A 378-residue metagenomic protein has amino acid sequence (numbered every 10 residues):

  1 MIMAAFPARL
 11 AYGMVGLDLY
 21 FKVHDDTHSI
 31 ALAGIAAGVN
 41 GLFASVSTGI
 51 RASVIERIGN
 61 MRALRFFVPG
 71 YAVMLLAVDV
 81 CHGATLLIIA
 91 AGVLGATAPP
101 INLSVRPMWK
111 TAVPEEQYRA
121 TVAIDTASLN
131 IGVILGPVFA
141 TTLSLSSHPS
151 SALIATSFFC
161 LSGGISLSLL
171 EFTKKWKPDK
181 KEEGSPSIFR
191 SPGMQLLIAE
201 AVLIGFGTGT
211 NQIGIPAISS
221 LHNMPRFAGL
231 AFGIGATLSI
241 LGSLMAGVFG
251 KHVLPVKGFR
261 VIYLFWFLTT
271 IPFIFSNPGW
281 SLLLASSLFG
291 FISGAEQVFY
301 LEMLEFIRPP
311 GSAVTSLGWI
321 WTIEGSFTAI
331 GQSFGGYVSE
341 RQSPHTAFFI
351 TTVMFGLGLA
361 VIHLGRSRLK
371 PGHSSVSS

Functional and structural regions predicted by a protein language model:
M1-L42, I188-G233: Helix-loop boundary and gating motifs at the non-cytosolic
S47-N60, S144, G242-P255, S339: Helix-to-loop junctions at the C-terminal end of transmembrane segments in multipass secondary transporters
R62-L76, I154-F158, K257-I271, F349: Structural signature of the two symmetry-related core transmembrane helices
D79-A91, I274-A285: Helix-loop junctions at membrane interfaces in 12-TM secondary transporters
G92-N130: Cytoplasmic helix-loop-helix junction between adjacent transmembrane helices in 12-TM secondary transporters
P100-V113, I215, A295-R308: Intracellular juxtamembrane helix-capping segments at the cytosolic ends of symmetry-related transmembrane helices
K257-Q297: C-terminal transmembrane helical hairpin of 12-TM major facilitator-type secondary transporters
S312-Q342: A late C-terminal transmembrane helix in Major Facilitator Superfamily
